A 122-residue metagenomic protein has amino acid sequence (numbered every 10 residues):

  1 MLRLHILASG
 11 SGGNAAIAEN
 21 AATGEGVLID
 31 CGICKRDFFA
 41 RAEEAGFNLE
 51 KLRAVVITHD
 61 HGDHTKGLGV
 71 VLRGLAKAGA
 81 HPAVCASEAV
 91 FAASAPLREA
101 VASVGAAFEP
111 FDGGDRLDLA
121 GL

Functional and structural regions predicted by a protein language model:
M1-A45: Conserved beta-strand hairpin/beta-sheet module of binuclear metal-dependent hydrolase folds, prominently
R3, E25, K51, H81-A83 (+1 more regions): Residues at the starts of beta-strands that form the adenosine-phosphate
S9, S87-A89: Cofactor-binding loop segments of dinucleotide-utilizing enzymes, especially the Rossmann-like FAD- and NAD(P)+-binding
A15-I17, H59-H61, L117-L122: Short, solvent-exposed polar/charged micro-motifs at secondary-structure junctions
G32, H59, E88: Conserved residues at beta->alpha junctions
K35-A83: Active-site metal-binding motif and surrounding structural segment of the metallo-beta-lactamase
A80, A89-L122: Metallo-beta-lactamase
